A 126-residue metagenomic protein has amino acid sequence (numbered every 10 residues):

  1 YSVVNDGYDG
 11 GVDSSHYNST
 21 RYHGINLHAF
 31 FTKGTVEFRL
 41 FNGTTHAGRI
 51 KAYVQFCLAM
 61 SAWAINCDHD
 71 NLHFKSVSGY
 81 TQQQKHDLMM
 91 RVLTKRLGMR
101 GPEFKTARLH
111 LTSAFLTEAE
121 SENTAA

Functional and structural regions predicted by a protein language model:
Y1-A126: C-terminal accessory/tail domains of diverse enzymes
